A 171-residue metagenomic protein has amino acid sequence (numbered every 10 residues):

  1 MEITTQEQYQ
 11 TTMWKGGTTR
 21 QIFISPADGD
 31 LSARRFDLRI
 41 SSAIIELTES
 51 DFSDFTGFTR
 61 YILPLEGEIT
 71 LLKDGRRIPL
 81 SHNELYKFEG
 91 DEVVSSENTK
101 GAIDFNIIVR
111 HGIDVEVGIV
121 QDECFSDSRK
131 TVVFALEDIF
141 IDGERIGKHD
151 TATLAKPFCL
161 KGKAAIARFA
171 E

Functional and structural regions predicted by a protein language model:
M1-E171: Jelly-roll (double-stranded beta-helix
